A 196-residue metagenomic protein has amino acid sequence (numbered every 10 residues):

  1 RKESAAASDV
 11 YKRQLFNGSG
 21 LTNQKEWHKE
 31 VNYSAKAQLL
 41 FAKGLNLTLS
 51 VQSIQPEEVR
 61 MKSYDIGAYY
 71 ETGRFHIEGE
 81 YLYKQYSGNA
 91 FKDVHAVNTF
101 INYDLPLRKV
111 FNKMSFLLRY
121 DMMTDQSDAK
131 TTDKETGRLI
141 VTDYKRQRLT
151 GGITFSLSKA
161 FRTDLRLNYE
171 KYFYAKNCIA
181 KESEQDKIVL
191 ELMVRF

Functional and structural regions predicted by a protein language model:
R1-A7, Y11: Single conserved hydrophobic/aromatic residue that forms the stacking wall/gate of nucleotide- or nucleobase-binding
K12-E58: Loop-centered beta-sheet repeat module
L45-F196: Outer-membrane beta-barrel pore domains
